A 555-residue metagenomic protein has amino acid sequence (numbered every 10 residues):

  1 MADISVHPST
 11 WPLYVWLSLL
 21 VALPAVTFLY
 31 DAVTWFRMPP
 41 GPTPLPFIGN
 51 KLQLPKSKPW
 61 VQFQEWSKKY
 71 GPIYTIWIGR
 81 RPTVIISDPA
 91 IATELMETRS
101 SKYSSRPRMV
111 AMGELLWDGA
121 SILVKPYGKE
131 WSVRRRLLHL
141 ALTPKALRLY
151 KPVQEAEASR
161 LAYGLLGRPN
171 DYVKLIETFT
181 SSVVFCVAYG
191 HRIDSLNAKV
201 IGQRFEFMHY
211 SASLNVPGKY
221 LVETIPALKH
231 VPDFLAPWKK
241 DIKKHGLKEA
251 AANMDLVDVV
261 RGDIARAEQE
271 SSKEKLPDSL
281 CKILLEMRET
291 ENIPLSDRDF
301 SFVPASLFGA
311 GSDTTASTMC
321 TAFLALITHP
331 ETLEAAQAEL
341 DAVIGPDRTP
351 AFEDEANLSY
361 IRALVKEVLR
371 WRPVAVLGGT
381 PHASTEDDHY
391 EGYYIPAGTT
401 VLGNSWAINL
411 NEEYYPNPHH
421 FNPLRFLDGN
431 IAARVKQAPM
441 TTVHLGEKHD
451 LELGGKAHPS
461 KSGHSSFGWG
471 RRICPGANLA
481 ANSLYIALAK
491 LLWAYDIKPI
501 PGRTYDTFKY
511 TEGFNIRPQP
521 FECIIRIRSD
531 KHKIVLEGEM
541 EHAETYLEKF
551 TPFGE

Functional and structural regions predicted by a protein language model:
A2-W117, K129, V133, P152-R160 (+4 more regions): N-terminal membrane-proximal hinge/A-helix region immediately C-terminal to the signal-anchor transmembrane segment
T43, G202-M208, Q269-K282, A325-A375 (+7 more regions): Cytochrome P450 I-helix active-site segment
K58-V84, S105-P126, R136-I193, A250-E270 (+5 more regions): Cytochrome P450 catalytic-domain "roof"
S105-L115, R148-M319, A335: Cytochrome P450 heme-thiolate monooxygenase catalytic core
A120, A305, F352, E391 (+2 more regions): Cytochrome P450 heme-thiolate "Cys pocket" and heme-binding signature region
T180, T314-T332, Q337-E339, N478-W493: Cytochrome P450 catalytic-core helices
P330-T332, A477-C523: Cytochrome P450 heme-binding "Cys pocket" and the immediately downstream C-terminal segment
G403-G454, M540-E541: Conserved cytochrome P450 K-helix/beta-meander segment immediately N-terminal to the heme-binding cysteine loop
